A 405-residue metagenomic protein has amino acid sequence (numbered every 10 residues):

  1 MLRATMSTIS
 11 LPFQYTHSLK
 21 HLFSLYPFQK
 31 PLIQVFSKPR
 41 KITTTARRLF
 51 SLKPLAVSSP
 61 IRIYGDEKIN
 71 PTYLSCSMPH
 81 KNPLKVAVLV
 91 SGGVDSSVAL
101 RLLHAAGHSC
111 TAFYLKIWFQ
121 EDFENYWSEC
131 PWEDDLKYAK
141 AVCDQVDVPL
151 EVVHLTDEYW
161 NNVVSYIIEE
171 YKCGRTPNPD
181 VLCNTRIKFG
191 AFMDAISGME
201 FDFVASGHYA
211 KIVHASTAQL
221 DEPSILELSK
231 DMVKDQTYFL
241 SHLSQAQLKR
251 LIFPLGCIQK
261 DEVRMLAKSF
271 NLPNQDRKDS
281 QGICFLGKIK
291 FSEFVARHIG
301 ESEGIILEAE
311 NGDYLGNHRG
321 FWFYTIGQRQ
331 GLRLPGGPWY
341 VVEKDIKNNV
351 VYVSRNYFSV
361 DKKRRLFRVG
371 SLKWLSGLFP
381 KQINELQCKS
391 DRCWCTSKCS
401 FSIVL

Functional and structural regions predicted by a protein language model:
L2-H242, I252, K260-S269: ATP-dependent adenylation/nucleotidyltransferase module used to activate substrates
S91-V94, A205-K211, T217-L405: AMP-forming adenylation/ATP pyrophosphatase catalytic core
